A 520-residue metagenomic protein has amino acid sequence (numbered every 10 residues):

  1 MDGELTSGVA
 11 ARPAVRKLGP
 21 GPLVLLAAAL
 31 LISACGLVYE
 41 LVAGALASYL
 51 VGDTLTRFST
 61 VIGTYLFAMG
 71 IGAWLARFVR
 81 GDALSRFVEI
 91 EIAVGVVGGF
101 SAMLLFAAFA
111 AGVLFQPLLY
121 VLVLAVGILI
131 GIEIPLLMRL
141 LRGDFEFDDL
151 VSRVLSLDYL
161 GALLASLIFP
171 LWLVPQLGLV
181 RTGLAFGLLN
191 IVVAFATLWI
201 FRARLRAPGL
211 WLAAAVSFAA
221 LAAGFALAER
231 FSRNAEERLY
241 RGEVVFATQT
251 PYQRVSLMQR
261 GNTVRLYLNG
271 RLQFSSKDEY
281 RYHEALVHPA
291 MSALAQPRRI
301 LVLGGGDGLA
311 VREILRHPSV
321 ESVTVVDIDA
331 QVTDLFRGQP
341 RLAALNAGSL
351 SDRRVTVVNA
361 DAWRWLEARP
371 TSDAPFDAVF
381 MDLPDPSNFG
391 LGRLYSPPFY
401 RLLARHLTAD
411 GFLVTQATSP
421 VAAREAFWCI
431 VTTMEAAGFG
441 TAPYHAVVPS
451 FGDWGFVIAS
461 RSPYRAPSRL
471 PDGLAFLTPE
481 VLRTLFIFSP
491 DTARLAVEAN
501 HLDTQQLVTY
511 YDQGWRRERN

Functional and structural regions predicted by a protein language model:
D2-A330, D334-L342, A347-P449, W454-P463 (+1 more regions): Alpha-helical transmembrane segments of multi-pass membrane proteins
P463-N520: SAM/dcSAM-binding transferase cores
